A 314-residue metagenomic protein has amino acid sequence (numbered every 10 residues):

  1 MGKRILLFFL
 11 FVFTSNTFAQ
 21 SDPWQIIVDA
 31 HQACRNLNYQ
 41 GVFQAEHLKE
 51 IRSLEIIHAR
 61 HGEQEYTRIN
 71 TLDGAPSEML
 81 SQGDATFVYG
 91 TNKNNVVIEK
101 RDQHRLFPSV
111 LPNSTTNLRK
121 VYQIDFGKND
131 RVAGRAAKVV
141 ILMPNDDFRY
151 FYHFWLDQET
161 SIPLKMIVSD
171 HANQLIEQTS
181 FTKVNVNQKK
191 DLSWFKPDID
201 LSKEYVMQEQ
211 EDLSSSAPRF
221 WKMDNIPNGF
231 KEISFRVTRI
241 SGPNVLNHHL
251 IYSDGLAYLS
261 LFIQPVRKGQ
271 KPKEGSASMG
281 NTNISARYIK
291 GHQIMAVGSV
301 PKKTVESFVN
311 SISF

Functional and structural regions predicted by a protein language model:
G2, N16-Q64, D73-G74, R101 (+3 more regions): N-terminal leader/targeting segments and the immediate start of mature chains
I5-T14: Sec-dependent N-terminal signal peptides
N36-V42, G62-R68, G134-I141, I162-K165 (+1 more regions): Short, hydrophobic/aromatic-rich segments at coil-to-beta transitions
I51-E55, G74, F148-Y152, L164 (+3 more regions): Short, surface-exposed coil-to-beta transition loops
I57-S109, V168-S180, V186-Q188: An acidic-aromatic
Q103-Y152: Intrinsically disordered, low-complexity linker/loop segments enriched in Gly/Pro and charged/polar residues
A133-L201: Gly/Pro-enriched, hydrophobic low-complexity segments that function as extracytoplasmic propeptides/linkers
E204-K290, K303-T304: Short, solvent-exposed recognition patches
